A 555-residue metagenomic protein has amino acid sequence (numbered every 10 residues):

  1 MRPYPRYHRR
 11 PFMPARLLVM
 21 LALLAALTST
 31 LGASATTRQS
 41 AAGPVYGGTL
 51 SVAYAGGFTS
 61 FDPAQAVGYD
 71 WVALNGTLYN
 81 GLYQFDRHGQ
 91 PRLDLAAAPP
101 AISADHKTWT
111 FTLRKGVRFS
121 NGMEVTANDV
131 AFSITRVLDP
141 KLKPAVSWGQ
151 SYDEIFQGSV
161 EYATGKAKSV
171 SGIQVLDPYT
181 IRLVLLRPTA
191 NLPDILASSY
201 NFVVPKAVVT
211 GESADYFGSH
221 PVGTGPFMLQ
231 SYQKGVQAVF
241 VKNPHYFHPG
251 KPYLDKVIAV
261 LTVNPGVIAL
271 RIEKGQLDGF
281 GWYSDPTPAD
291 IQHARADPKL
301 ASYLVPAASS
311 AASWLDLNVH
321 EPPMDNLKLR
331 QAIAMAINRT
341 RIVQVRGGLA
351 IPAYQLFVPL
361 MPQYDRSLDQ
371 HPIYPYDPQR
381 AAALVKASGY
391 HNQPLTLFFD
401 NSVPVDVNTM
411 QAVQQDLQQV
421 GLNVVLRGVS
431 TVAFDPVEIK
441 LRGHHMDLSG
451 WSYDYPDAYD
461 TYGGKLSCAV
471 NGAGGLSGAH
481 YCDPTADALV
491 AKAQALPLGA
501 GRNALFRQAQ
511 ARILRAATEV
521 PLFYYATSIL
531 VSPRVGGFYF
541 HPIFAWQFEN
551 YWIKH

Functional and structural regions predicted by a protein language model:
G47-G56, T108-F111, V130-S133, I181-L183 (+6 more regions): Short, well-ordered beta-strand elements
A53-A104, T135, H220-G223: N-terminal lobe/hinge region of extracytoplasmic solute-binding protein
D86, V241-H245, A307-A332, V345 (+1 more regions): A bilobed periplasmic-binding-protein/Venus flytrap-type ligand-binding module shared by bacterial periplasmic
A98-G149, R182, R271, P323: Aromatic- and charge-enriched surface segment that lines or borders ligand/interaction sites
T164-S169, Q174, P178-Y179, V184-P252 (+3 more regions): Gly/Pro-rich hinge or "lid" segments in bacterial periplasmic/extracellular proteins
F227, M324, G348-A387, N401-N408: Structural transition elements
Q230-V241, I258-E321, V407: Extracellular/periplasmic solute-recognition and catalytic clefts
Q233, A334-R366, V405-Q414, D435-H555: Detector for C-terminal structural segments
